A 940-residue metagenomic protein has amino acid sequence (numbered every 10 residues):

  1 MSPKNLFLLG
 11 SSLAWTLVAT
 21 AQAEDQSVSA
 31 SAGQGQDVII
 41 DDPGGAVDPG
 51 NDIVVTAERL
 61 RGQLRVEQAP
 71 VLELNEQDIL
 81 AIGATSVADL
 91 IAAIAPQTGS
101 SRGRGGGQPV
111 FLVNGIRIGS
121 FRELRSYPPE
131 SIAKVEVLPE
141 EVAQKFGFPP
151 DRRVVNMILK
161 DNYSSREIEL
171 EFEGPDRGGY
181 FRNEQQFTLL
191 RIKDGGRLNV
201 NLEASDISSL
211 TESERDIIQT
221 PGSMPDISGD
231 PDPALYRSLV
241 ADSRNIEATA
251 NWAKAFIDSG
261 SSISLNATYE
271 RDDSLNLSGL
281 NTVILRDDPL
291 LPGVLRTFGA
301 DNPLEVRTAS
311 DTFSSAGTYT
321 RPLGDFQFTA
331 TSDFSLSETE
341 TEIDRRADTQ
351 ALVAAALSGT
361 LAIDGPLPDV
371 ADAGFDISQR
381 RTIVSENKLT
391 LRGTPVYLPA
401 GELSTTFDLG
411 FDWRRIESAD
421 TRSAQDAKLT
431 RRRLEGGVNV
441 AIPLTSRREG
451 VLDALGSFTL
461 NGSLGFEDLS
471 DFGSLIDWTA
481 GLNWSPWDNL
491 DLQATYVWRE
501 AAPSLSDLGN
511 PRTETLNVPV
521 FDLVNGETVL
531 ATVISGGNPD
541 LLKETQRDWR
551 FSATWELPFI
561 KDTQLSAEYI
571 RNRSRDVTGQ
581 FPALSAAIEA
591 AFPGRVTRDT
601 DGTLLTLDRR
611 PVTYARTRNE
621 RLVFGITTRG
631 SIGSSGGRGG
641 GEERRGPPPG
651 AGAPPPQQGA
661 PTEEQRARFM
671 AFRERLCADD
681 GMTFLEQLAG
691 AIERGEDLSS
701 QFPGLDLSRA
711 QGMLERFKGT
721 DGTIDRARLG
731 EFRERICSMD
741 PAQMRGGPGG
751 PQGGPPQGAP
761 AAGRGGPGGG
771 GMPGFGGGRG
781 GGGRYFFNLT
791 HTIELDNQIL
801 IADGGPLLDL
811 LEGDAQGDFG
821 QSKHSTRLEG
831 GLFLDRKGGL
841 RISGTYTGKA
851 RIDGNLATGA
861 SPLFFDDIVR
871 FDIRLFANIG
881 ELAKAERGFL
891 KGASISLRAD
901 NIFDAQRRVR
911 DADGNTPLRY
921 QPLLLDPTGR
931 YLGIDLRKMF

Functional and structural regions predicted by a protein language model:
D37-A46, I53-R104, I118-Y127, V142-P149 (+6 more regions): N-terminal plug
F111, L210, E214-V240, G260-L434 (+8 more regions): Surface-exposed, low-complexity loop segments enriched in small/polar and acidic residues
I118, Y127-E169, G749-P755, A759 (+2 more regions): A beta-strand signature from Gram-negative outer-membrane beta-barrel systems, especially the internal plug domain
S131-I132, G147-V155, D161-T220, D242-A248 (+4 more regions): Outer-membrane beta-barrel translocator/receptor signature
E141, F172-D176, K193, A204-S208 (+19 more regions): Transmembrane beta-strands of outer-membrane beta-barrel pores
N162-S165, I192-G195, A255-S262, R321-T329 (+10 more regions): Short loop/turn motifs that connect adjacent beta-strands in outer-membrane beta-barrel proteins
S506-L523, T532, G536-D540, R575-T617 (+4 more regions): Outer-membrane beta-barrel domain signature, especially the mid-to-C-terminal portions of large Gram-negative OMP
P648-E664, R668-A671, L685-A689, S708 (+5 more regions): C-terminal beta-signal and adjacent terminal beta-strands/loops of Gram-negative outer-membrane beta-barrel proteins
